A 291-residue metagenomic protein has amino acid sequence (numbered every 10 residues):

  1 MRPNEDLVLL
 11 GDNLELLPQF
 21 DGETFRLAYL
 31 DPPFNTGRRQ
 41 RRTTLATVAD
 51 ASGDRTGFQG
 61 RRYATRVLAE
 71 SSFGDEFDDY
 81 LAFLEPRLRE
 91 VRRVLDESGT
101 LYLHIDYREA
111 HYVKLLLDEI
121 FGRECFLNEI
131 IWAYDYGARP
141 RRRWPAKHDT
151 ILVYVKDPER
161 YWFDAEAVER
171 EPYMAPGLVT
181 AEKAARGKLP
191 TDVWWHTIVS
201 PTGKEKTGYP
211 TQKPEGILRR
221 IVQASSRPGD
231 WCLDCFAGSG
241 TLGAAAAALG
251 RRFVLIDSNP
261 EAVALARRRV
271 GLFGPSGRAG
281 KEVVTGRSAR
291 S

Functional and structural regions predicted by a protein language model:
M1-S276: Core catalytic lobe of class I
P275-S291: Positively charged, low-complexity nucleic-acid-binding target-recognition regions
